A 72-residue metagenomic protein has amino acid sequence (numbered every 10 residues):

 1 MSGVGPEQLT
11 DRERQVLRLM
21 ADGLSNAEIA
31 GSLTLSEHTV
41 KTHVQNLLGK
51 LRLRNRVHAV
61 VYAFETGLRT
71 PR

Functional and structural regions predicted by a protein language model:
M1-L19, T70-R72: Regulatory hinge/linker segments at domain boundaries that couple sensory/effector modules to output domains
Q8-T10, T34, Y62: Exposed, low-complexity/repetitive linear segments and helix-based recognition motifs, biased toward charged/polar
L17-A21, L48, V60: Hydrophobic residues on short alpha-helical segments
L19-A21, H38, F64: Short amphipathic helical patch at the helix-1/turn junction of helix-turn-helix
S25-H58: Recognition helix of helix-turn-helix DNA-binding domains
R56-G67: Short, basic, alpha-helical segments at the C-terminal edge of helix-turn-helix-like DNA-binding modules
